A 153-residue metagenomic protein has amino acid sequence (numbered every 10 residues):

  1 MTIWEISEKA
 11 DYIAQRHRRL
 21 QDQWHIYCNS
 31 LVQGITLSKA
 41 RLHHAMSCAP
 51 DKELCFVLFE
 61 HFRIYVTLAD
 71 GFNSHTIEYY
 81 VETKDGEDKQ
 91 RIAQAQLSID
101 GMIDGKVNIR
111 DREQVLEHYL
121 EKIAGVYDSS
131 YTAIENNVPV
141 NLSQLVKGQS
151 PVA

Functional and structural regions predicted by a protein language model:
M1-I3, F56-Y65, Q149-A153: Short, charged low-complexity intrinsically disordered segments located at boundaries of structured domains
M1-S47: Charge-rich, low-complexity N-terminal segments
A10, S30-Q33, Y65-G71, D85-G86 (+3 more regions): A generic structural signal for solvent-exposed, polar alpha-helical segments
R19-D22, V57, S74-H75, Q114 (+2 more regions): Alpha-helical structural elements
H25, R63, I77-E78, E117 (+1 more regions): Intrinsically disordered, low-complexity segments enriched in small/polar residues
Y27, L31-I35, R63, V81 (+2 more regions): N-terminal, helix-rich and Lys/Arg-enriched segments in bacterial and organellar proteins
K39-Q90: Amphipathic, interaction-prone secondary-structure segments
E87-A153: Ampiphathic alpha-helical segments that act as solvent-exposed interaction surfaces
